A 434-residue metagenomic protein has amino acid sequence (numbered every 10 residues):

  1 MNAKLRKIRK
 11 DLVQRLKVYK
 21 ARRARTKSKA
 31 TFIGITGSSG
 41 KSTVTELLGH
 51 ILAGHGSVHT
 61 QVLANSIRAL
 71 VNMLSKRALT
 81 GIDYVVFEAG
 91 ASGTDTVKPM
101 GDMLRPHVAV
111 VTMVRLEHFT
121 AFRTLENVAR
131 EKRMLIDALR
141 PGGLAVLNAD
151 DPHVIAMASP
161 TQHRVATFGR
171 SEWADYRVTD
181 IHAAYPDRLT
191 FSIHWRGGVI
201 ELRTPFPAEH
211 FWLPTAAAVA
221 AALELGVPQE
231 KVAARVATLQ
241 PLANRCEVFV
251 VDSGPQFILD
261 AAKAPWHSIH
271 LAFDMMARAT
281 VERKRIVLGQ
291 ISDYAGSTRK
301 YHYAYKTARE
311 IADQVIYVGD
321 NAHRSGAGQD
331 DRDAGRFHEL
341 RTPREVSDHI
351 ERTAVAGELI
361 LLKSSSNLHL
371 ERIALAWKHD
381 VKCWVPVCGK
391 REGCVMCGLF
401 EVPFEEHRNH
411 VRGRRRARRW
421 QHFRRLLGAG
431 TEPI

Functional and structural regions predicted by a protein language model:
M1-K17, Q162, A220-I434: ATP-dependent carboxylate-amine ligase
N2-A149, H153-Q162, A376-V381, V385-P386 (+1 more regions): Phosphate-binding loop of NTP-binding sites
K29, D83, H107-V108, G143 (+4 more regions): The start of beta-strands in P-loop NTPase/AAA+ ATPase cores
G56-L63, F168-R170, G335-H338: Conserved RecA-like helicase motor-core motifs
A64, D150-D151, S171, Q290 (+1 more regions): Residues in the short beta-alpha loop(s) of Rossmann-like NAD(P)-binding domains
A89-E117, I155-E201, L242-R245: Extended acidic/charged loop-beta regions that coordinate divalent cations and stabilize anionic phosphate/carboxylate
M103-L116, R203-P241: A conserved, hydrophobic alpha-helical segment in the catalytic core of large ATP/adenylate-utilizing enzymes
L144-N148, R164-G169, Q314-D320: Short, hydrophobic beta-strand segments that form beta-sheet elements in well-ordered domains
